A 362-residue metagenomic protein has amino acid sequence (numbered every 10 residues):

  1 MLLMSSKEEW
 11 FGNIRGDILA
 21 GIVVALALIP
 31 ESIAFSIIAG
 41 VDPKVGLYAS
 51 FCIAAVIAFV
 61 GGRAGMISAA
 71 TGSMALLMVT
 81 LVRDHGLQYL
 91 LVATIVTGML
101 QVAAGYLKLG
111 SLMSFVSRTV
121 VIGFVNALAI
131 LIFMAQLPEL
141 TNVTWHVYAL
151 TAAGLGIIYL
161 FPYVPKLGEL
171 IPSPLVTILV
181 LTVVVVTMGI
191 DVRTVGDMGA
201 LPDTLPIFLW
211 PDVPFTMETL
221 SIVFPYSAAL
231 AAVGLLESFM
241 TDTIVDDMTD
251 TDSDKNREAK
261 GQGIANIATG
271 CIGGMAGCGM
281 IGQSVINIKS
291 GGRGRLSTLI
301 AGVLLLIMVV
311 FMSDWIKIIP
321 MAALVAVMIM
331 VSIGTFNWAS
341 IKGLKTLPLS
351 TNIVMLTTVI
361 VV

Functional and structural regions predicted by a protein language model:
M1-V362: Transmembrane helical cores of multi-pass ion-transport proteins
